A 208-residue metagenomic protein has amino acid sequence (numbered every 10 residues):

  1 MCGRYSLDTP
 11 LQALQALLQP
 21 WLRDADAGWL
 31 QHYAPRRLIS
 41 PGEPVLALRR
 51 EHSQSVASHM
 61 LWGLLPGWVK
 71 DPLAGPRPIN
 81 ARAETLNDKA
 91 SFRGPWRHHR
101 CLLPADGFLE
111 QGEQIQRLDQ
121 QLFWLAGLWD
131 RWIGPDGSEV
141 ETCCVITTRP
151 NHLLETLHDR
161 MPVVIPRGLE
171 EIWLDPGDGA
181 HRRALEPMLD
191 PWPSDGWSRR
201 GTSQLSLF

Functional and structural regions predicted by a protein language model:
M1-F208: Short linear sequence motif anchored by a di-proline
